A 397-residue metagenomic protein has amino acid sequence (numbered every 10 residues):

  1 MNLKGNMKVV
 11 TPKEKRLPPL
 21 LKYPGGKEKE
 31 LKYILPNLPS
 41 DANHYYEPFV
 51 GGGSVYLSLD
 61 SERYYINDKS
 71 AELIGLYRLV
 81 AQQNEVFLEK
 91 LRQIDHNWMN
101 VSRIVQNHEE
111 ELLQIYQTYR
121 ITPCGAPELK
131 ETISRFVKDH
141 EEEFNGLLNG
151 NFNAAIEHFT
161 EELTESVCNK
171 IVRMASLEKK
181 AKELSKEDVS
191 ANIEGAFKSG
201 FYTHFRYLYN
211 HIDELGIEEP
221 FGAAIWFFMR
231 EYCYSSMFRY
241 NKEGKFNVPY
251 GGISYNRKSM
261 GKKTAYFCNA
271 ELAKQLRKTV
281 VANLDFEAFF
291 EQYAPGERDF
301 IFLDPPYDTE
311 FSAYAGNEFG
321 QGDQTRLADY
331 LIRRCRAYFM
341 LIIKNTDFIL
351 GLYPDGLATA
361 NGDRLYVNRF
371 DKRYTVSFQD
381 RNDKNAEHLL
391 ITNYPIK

Functional and structural regions predicted by a protein language model:
M1-Y46, S54-V55, L59: S-adenosyl-L-methionine
E28, G52-V55, S70-L73, Q82 (+6 more regions): Short, solvent-exposed loop/turn segments at secondary-structure junctions
I34-N37, Y45-L59, I66-A71, W226-F227 (+6 more regions): Conserved proline-anchored active-site loop of SAM-dependent methyltransferases that bridges a beta-strand
D60-S61, R78, A294-P295, A313-G316 (+1 more regions): Short amphipathic alpha-helical segments
R63-L276: Class I S-adenosyl-L-methionine-dependent methyltransferase module
M260-R333, Y338: Conserved mid-sequence domains
D308-F311, A315-K397: Long, positively charged, glycine-interspersed low-complexity recognition regions
